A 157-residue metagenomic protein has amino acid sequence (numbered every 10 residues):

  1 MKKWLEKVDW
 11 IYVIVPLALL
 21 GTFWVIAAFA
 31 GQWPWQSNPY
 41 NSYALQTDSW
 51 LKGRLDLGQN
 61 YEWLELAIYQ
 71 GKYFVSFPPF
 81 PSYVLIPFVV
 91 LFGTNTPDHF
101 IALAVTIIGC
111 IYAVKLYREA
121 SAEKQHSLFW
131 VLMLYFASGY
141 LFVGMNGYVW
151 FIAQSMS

Functional and structural regions predicted by a protein language model:
M1-N38, S127-W130: Start-transfer (signal-anchor) and selected internal transmembrane alpha helices of multi-pass inner/ER membrane
F23-A27, V89, A113, L141-F142: Structural signal for membrane-spanning alpha-helices in multi-pass inner-membrane proteins, emphasizing helix cores
P39, Y43, S76, F80 (+4 more regions): Hydrophobic (often cysteine-bearing) scaffold residues that line and stabilize catalytic clefts of nucleotide/cofactor
Y43-Y73, F80: Extracytosolic helix-loop segments that constitute the early lumenal/periplasmic catalytic or substrate-binding loops
E65-G93, S155-M156: Short hydrophobic/aromatic helix or loop-helix immediately within or flanking a transmembrane segment in polytopic
T94-K124: Transmembrane-helix motifs of polytopic, lipid-linked glycan transferases
F100-A104, K124, L132, Y140-S157: Multi-pass, polyprenyl lipid-linked donor-dependent membrane glycosyltransferases
V114-R118, V131-F136, S155: A generic "structured core" feature
